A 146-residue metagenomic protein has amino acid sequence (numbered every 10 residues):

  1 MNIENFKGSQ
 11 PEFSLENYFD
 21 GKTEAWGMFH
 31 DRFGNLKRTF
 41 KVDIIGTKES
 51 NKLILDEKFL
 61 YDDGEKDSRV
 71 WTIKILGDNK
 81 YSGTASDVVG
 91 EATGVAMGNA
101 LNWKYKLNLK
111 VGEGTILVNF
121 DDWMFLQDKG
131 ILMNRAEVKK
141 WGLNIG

Functional and structural regions predicted by a protein language model:
M1-N35, T47-E49: Amphipathic/hydrophobic helical signal segments and adjacent flexible N-terminal regions that mediate secretion
E4, V42, K48, D122 (+1 more regions): Sequence-level preference for short, compositionally simple segments enriched in small aliphatic or small polar residues
F6-G8, S86-V89, G146: A short, amphipathic edge element
E12, K110-G114, D122-L126: Exposed beta-sheet edge/beta-hairpin loop segments within beta-rich domains
W26, H30-V111: Central antiparallel beta-sheet cores of small beta-barrel/beta-sandwich binding domains
L36-V42, T115-F120, L143-G146: Amphipathic hydrophobic-ligand
D121-D122, L126-G146: Glycine-rich, aromatic-bearing surface loops/beta-hairpins
